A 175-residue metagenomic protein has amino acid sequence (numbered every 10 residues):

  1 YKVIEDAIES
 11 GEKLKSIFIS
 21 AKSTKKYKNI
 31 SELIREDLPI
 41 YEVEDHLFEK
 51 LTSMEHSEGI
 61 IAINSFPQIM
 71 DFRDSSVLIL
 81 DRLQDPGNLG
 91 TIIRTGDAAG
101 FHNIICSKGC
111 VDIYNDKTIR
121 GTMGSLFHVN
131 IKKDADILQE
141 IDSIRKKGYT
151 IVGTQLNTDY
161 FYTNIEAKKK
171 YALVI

Functional and structural regions predicted by a protein language model:
Y1-E55, S143, T150: N-terminal positively charged helical leader segments and presequences
K2, S20, I63-S65, D81 (+2 more regions): Short beta-strand segments
V3, N29, D136-E140, F161-T163: Short acidic active-site motifs
E9-K13, I19, D71-T158: RNA substrate-binding interface of SAM-dependent RNA methyltransferases
K22-T24, D45-L47, P67, G109-V111 (+1 more regions): Short, acidic/turn-prone active-site loops that include or flank metal/cofactor- and phosphate-binding residues
I34-R35, E58-I60, G121-S125, T150 (+1 more regions): Short, hinge-like loop/turn segments at secondary-structure boundaries
E49-D85: Hydrophobic alpha-helical segments and helix pairs
V152-I175: Active-site/ligand-binding-proximal alpha/beta "capping" segment
